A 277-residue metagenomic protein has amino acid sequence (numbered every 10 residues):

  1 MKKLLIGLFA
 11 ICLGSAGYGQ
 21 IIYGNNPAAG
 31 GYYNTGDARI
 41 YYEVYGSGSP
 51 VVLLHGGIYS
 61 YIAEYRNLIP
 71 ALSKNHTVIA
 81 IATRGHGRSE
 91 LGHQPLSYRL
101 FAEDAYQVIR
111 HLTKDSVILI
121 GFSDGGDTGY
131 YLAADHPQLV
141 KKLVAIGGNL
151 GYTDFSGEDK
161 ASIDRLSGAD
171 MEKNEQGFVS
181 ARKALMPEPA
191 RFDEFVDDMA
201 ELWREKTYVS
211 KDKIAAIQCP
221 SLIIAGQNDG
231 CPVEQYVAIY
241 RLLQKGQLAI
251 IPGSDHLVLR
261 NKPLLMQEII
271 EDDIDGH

Functional and structural regions predicted by a protein language model:
G36-R88: Conserved HGGG/HGGXW glycine-rich cap/lid loop of the alpha/beta-hydrolase fold
R66, A80-I120: Active-site loop/oxyanion-hole signature of alpha/beta-hydrolase fold enzymes
D127-D135, K141-N174, F178: Flexible "cap/lid" loop of the alpha/beta hydrolase fold
D197-K213: Active-site nucleophile elbow and catalytic-triad environment of alpha/beta-hydrolase enzymes
I217, I223-A225: Short beta-strand/loop motif that positions the catalytic acidic residue of the alpha/beta-hydrolase fold
G230-Q235: Conserved alpha/beta-hydrolase "acid-adjacent" motif
Y236, L242-L257: Catalytic histidine neighborhood in serine/cysteine hydrolases with alpha/beta-hydrolase-type architecture
P252-H277: Catalytic active-site module of serine/aspartate enzymes centered on a nucleophile-bearing elbow/loop
